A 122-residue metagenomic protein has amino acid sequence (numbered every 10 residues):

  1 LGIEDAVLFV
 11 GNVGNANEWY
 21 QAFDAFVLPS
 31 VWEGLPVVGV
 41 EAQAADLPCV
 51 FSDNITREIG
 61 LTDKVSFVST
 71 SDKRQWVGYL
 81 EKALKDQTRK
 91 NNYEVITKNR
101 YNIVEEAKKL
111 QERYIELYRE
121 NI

Functional and structural regions predicted by a protein language model:
L1-G11: Nucleotide-activated donor-binding/catalytic signature segment of Leloir-type glycosyltransferases, i.e., the conserved
N12, V31: Aromatic "clamp/platform" in nucleotide-sugar-dependent glycosyltransferases that forms part of the donor/acceptor
F23: An anion/phosphate-binding loop that grips the pyrophosphate of nucleotide cofactors and donors
F26-V27: A short hydrophobic beta-strand element within the catalytic core of glycosyltransferases that build diverse glycans
P36-E41: Short glycine/serine-rich donor-binding loops of glycosyltransferases
P48-S52: Short hydrophobic beta-strand element within catalytic cores of glycosyltransferases and related nucleotide-activated
E58-L84: Change "using UDP/GDP/dTDP sugars" to "using nucleotide sugars
T88-I122: A charged, aromatic-enriched C-terminal amphipathic alpha-helix characteristic of glycosyltransferases across folds
